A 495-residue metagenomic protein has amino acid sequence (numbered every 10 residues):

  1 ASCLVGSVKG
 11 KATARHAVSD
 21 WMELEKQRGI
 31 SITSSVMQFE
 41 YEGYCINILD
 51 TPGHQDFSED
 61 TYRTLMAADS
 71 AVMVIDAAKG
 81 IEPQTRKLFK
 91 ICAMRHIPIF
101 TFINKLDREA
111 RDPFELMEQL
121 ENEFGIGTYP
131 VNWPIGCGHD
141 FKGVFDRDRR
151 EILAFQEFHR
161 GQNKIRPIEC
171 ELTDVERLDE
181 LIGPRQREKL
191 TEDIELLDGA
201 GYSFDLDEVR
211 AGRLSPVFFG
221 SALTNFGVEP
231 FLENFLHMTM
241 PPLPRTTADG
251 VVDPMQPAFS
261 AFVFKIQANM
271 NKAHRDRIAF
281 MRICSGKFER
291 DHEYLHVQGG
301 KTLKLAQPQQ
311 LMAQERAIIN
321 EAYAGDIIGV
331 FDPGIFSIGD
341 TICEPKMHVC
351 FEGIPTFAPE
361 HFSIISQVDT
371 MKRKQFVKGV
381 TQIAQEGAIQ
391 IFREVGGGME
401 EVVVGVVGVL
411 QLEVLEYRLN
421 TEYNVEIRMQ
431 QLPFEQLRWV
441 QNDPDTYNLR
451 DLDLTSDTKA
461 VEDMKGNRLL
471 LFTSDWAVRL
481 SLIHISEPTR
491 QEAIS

Functional and structural regions predicted by a protein language model:
A1-I75, I81, P130, D174-V175: P-loop NTPase switch module centered on the Walker A-proximal segment
V5-G6, H54-Q55, A78-I81, K105-A110 (+11 more regions): Conserved nucleotide-binding/hydrolysis micro-motifs of P-loop NTPases
V8-S34, I126-W133, D140, F155 (+8 more regions): Active-site phosphate-binding and catalytic loops of NTP-dependent enzymes
A77-A273, Y294, I328, I389-F392: P-loop NTPase catalytic nucleotide-binding module
K164-I165, M238, P242, T246-S363 (+9 more regions): Conserved nucleotide-binding/hydrolysis modules and their immediate coupling elements across P-loop/ASCE NTPase motors
I365-R373: Short, surface-exposed ligand-recognition loops at beta-strand->loop->(often short) alpha-helix junctions that present
R393-R438, N442-D443: Conserved structured catalytic cores and adjacent interaction surfaces of nucleotide-binding/hydrolyzing enzymes
E487-T489, I494: Positively charged, low-complexity/disordered segments
